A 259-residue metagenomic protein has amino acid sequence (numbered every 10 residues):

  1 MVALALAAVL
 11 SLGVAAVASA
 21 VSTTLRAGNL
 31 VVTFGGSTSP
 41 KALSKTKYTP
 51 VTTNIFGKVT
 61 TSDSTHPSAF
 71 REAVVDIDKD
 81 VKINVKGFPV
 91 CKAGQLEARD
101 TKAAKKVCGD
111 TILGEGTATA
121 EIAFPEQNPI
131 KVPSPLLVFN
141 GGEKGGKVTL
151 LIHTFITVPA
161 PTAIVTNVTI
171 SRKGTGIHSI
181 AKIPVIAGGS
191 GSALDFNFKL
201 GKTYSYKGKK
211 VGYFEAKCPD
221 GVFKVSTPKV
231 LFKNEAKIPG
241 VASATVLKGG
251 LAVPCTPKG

Functional and structural regions predicted by a protein language model:
M1-L4, A20: Initiator methionine at the very start of the polypeptide chain
A3-G13: Bacterial N-terminal signal peptides
G13, A18-G259: Ser/Thr/Pro/Gly-rich, low-complexity intrinsically disordered stalk/linker tracts of secreted and surface-exposed
